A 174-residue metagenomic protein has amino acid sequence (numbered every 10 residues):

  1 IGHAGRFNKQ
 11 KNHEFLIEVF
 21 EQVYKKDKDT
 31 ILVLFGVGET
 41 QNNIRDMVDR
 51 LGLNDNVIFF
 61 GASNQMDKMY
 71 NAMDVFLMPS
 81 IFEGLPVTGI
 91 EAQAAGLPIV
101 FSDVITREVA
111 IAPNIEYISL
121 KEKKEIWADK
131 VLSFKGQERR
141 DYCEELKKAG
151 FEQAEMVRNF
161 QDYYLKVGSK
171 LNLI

Functional and structural regions predicted by a protein language model:
I1, H13-F59, L173: A conserved nucleotide-sugar
A62, I81: Aromatic "clamp/platform" in nucleotide-sugar-dependent glycosyltransferases that forms part of the donor/acceptor
D67, D74, A94-G96: A short alpha->beta transition loop at the rim of the catalytic pocket in nucleotide-sugar-dependent
P86-G89: Short glycine/serine-rich donor-binding loops of glycosyltransferases
P98-S102: Short hydrophobic beta-strand element within catalytic cores of glycosyltransferases and related nucleotide-activated
E108-G136, A154: Change "using UDP/GDP/dTDP sugars" to "using nucleotide sugars
E138-I174: A charged, aromatic-enriched C-terminal amphipathic alpha-helix characteristic of glycosyltransferases across folds
